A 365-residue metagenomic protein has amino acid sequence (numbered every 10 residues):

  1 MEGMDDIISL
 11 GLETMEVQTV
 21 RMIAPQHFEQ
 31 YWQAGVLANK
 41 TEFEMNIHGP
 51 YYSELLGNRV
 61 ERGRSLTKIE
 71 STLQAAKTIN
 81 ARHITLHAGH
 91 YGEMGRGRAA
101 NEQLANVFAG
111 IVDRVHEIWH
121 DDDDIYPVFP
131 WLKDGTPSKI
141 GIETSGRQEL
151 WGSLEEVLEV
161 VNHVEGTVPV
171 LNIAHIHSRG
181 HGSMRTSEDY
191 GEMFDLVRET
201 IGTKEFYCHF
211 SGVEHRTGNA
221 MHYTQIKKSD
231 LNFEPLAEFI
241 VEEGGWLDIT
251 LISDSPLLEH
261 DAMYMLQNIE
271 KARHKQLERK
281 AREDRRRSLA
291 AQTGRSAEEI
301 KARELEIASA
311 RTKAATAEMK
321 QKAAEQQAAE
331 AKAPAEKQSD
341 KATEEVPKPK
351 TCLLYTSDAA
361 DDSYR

Functional and structural regions predicted by a protein language model:
M1, T19-Q30, Y52-V60, G92-R96 (+4 more regions): Acidic-and-aromatic substrate-binding clefts and catalytic sites of carbohydrate-active enzymes
M1-S71, V168, K275-A297, E304-E306: N-terminal pre-domain/capping segments
M4-S9, F28-N46, Q74-T78, D113 (+3 more regions): Acidic (Asp/Glu)-rich catalytic clusters
G11-E13, T41-M45, N80-R82, G135-S138 (+3 more regions): Short, well-ordered coil/turn segments that N-cap beta-strands
M15-V17, M45-G49, I84-L86, I140-I142 (+3 more regions): Hydrophobic faces of well-ordered beta-strands that scaffold small-molecule active sites in alpha/beta enzyme cores
L55-V170: Active-site acidic/histidine proton-transfer and metal-coordination neighborhood in alpha/beta enzyme cores
G95-R98, W151-L154, H177-D248: Gly/Pro-rich active-site loop or hairpin
Y355-A360: Conserved small/polar residues in nucleotide/adenosyl-binding loops
